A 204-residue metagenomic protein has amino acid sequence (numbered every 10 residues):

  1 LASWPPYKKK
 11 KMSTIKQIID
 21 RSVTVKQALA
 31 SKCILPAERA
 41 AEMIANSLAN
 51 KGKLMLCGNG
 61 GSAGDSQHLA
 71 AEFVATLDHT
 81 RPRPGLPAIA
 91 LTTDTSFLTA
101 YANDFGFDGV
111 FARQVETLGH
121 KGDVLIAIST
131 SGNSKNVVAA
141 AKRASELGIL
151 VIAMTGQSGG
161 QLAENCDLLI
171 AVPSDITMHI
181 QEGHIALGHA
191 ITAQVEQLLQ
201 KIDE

Functional and structural regions predicted by a protein language model:
K11-K32: Generic N-terminal amphipathic, Lys/Arg-enriched alpha-helix
K32-N50: A short, well-structured juxtamembrane/interface segment
N46-G119: Glycine-rich, small/polar surface segments that engage phosphate groups of diverse ligands
S62-Q67, N133-A140, L162: Short glycine/serine/threonine-rich phosphate/pyrophosphate-binding segments that cradle anionic phosphate groups
T117, M178-E204: A charged, well-structured terminal subsegment
M154-C166: Short, glycine/polar-rich helix-capping loops at beta-to-alpha or helix-loop-helix junctions that flank or form
